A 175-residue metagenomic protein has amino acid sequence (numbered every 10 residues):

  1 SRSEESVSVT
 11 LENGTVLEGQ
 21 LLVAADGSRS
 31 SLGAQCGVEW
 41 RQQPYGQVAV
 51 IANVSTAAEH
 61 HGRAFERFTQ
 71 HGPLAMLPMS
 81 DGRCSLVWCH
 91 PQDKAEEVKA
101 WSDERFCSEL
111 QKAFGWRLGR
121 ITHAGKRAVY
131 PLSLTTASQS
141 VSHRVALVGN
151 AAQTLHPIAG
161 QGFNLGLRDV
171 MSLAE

Functional and structural regions predicted by a protein language model:
S1: A conserved beta-strand/loop element that lines the FAD pocket in flavoprotein oxidoreductases
S6-A128, L132: Conserved FAD-binding catalytic core of PHBH/FMO-like flavoproteins
E96-E175: FAD/FMN-dependent oxidoreductases across multiple families
